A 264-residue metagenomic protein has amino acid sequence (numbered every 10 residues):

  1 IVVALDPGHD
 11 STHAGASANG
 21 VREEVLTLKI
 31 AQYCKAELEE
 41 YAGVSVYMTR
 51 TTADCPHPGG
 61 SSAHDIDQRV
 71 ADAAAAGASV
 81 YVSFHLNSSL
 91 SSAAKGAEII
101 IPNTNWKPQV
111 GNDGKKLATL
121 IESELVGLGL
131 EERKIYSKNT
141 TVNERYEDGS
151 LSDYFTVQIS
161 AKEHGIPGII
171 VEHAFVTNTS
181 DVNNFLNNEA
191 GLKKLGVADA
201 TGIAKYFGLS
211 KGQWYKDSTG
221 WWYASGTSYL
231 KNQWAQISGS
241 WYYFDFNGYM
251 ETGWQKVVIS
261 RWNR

Functional and structural regions predicted by a protein language model:
I1-G20: Short glycine-rich His-centered loop
V2-A4, G168, F244: Hydrophobic "anchor" residues on beta-strands that sit immediately upstream of conserved functional sites
P7, I101-N103, H173, S225-G226 (+1 more regions): Pocket-edge structural micro-motifs
S11, V176, N247-Y249: Acidic glycine-/aspartate-rich tracts in secreted/extracellular proteins
H13-A14, T49, V257: A short alpha-helix capping/helix-coil boundary motif
V21, V25-S210: Active-site-proximal helix/loop segments of hydrolytic enzymes
L209-R264: Extracellular adhesion/carbohydrate-binding repeat motifs centered on closely spaced tryptophans
